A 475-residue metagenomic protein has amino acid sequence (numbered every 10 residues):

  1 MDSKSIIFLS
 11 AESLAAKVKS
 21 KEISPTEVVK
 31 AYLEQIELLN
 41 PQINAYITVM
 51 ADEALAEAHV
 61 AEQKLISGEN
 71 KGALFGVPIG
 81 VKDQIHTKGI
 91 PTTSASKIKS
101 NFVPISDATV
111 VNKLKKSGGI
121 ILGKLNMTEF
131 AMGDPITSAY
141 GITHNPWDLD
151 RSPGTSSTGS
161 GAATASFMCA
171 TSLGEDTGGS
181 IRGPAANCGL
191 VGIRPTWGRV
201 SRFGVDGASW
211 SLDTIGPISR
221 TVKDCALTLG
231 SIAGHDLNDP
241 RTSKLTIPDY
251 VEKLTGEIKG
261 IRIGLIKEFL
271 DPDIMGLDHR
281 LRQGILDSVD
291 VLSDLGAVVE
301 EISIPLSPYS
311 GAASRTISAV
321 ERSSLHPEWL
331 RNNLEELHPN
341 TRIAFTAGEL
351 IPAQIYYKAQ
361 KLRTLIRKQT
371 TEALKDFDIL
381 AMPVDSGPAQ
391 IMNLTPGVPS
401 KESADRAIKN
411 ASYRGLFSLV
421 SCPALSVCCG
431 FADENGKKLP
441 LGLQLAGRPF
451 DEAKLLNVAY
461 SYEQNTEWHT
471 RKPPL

Functional and structural regions predicted by a protein language model:
M1-A56, Q63, D294-G296, R471-L475: An N-terminal boundary/leader segment
L14-S20, G80, K99-F102, D213-R220 (+2 more regions): Short, well-ordered beta-strand elements within core beta-sheets of diverse protein domains
P25-K30, H59, D249, L277-S303 (+2 more regions): Acyltransferase
L38, K116, A165-F269, L286-L295 (+5 more regions): Structural helix-boundary/capping segments
N44, A170, D378-L380: Conserved acidic residues
L74-I215, I266-E268, M382-S403: Short glycine/serine-rich loop/turn segments
L74-S94, E252-K267, T316-T371, P383-G387 (+2 more regions): Short helix-loop capping/hinge segments that flank enzyme active sites or metal/cofactor-binding pockets
